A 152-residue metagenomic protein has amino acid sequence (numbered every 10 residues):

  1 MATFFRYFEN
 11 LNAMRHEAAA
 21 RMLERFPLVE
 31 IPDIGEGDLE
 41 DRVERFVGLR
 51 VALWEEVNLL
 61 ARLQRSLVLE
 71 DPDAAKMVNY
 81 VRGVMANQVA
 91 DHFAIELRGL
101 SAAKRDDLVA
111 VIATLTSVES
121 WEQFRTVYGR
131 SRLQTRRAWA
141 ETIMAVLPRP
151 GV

Functional and structural regions predicted by a protein language model:
M1-A13: Helix-turn-helix
Y7, E17, A138: Residues in the recognition helix of alpha-helical DNA-binding motifs
F8, S66-E70, L115-V118: Short helix-capping/turn signature of helix-turn-helix
N10, R21, E141: Alpha-helical DNA-recognition elements
H16-F46: Amphipathic alpha-helical linker/stalk segments
A18-A19, E30-I31, W54-K76, E122-Q123: Amphipathic alpha-helical segments used for helix-helix packing
R45-G48, A52-R62, P72-G99, D106-A110 (+1 more regions): Amphipathic alpha-helical packing segments from all-alpha helical-bundle domains
D91, V109-R130, A145-V152: Amphipathic C-terminal alpha-helical segment
